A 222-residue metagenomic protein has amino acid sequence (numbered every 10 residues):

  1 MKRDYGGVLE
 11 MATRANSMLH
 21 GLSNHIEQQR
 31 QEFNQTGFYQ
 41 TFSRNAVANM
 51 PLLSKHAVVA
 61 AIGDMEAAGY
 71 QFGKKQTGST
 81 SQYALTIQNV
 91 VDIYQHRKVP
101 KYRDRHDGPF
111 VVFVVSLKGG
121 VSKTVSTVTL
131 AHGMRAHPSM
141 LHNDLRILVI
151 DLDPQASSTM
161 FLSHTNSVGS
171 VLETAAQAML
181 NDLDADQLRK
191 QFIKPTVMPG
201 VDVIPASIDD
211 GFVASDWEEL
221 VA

Functional and structural regions predicted by a protein language model:
M1-M50, G63, A67-A222: P-loop NTP-binding core
L52-A61: Short coil turns linking two alpha-helices in DNA-binding domains
